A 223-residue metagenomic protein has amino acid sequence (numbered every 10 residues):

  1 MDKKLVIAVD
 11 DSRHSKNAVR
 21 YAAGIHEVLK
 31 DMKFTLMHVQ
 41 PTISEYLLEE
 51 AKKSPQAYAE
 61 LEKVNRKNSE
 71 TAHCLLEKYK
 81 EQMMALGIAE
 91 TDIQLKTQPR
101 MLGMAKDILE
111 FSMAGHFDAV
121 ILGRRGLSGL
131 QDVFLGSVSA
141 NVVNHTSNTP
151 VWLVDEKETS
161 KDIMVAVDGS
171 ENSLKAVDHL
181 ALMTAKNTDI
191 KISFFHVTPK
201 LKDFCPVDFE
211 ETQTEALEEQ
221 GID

Functional and structural regions predicted by a protein language model:
M1, P41-S44, E70, E77-V120: Structural beta-alpha unit
M1-L61, I88, K161-I222: Small/aliphatic-rich secondary-structure junction motif
K3-K4, H14-S15, Y21, E27-L29 (+1 more regions): Gly/Ser-rich helix-loop-strand patches that form or flank binding pockets for ribonucleotide-derived cofactors
R13, E70-H73, P99-G103, V133 (+1 more regions): Conserved phosphate-coordination/catalytic loops
Y21, T71-Y79, D107, H179 (+1 more regions): Short, solvent-exposed amphipathic alpha-helices that sit in or adjacent to ligand/effector-binding or catalytic
L36, D92-T97, L153, F194: A structural preference for short, hydrophobic beta-strand core positions in alpha/beta folds
A51-Y58, E62-L86: Conserved N-terminal ligand/cofactor-binding loop architecture of enzyme catalytic domains
K96, G123, A166: Conserved residues at the C-terminal ends of beta-strands
